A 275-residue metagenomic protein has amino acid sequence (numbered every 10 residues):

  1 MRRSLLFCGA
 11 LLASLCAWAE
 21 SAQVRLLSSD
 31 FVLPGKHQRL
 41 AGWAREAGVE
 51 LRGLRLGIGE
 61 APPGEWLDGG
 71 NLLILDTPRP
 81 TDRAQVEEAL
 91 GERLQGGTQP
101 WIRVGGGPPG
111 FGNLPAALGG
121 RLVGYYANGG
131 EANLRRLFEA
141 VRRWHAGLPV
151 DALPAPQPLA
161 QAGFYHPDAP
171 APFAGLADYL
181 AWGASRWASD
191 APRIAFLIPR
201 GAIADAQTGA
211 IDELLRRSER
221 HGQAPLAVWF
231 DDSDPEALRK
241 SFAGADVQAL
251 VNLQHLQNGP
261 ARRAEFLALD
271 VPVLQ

Functional and structural regions predicted by a protein language model:
M1-L6: Bacterial N-terminal signal peptides that target proteins for export
C8, A19-Q275: An N-terminal assembly and electron-transfer interface module characteristic of large anaerobic redox and radical
